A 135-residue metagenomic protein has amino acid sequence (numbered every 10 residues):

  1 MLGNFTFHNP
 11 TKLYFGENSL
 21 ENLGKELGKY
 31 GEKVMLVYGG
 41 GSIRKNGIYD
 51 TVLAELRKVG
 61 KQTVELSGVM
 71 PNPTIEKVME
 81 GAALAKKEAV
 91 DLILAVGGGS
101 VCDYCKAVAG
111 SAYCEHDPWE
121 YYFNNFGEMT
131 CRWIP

Functional and structural regions predicted by a protein language model:
M1-L92: ATP/NTP phosphate-donor binding region
E76-P135: Glycine/threonine-rich beta-strand-loop-alpha-helix active-site module that forms ligand/phosphate-binding
